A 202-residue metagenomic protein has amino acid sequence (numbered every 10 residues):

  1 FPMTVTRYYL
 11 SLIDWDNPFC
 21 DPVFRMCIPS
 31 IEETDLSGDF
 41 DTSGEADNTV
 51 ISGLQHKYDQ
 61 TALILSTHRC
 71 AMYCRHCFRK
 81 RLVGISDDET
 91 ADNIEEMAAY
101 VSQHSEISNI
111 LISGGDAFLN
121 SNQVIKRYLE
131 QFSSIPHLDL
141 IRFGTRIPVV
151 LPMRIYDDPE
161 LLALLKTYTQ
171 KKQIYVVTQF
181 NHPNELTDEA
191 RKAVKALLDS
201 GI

Functional and structural regions predicted by a protein language model:
F1-K57: Flexible, acidic/Gly-rich N-terminal and inter-domain linker regions that tether and position cofactor-handling modules
P2, D47-F78: N-terminal pre-triad scaffold of radical SAM enzymes
R25, S66, I85: A conserved cap/lid and substrate-binding interface adjacent to the catalytic center of lipid-processing enzymes
A46, Y58, E89-N93, D157 (+1 more regions): Short secondary-structure boundary/capping elements
I64-L65, H76-C77, N109-F118, F132: Conserved catalytic-core segments centered on acid/base and nucleophilic motifs
H68, F78, G114, T145-I147 (+1 more regions): Short, structured patches in soluble enzyme cores that scaffold and shape functional sites
C77-E89: Iron-sulfur (Fe-S) cluster-binding segments and ferredoxin-like electron-carrier domains, especially [2Fe-2S]
E95-N109, F118-I202: Conserved AdoMet/S-adenosylmethionine-binding subsite of the radical SAM
